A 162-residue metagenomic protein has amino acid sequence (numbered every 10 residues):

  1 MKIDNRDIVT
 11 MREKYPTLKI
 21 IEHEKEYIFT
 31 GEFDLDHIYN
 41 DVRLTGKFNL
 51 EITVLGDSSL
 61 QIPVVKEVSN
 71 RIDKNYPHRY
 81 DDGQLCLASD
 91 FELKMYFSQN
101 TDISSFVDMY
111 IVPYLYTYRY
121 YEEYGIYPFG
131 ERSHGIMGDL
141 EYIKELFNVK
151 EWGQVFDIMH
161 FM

Functional and structural regions predicted by a protein language model:
N5, R12, P16-F106, Y120: Compact alpha/beta protein-protein interaction domains typified by the UBC
D81-I158: Domain-level detector for trafficking modules
